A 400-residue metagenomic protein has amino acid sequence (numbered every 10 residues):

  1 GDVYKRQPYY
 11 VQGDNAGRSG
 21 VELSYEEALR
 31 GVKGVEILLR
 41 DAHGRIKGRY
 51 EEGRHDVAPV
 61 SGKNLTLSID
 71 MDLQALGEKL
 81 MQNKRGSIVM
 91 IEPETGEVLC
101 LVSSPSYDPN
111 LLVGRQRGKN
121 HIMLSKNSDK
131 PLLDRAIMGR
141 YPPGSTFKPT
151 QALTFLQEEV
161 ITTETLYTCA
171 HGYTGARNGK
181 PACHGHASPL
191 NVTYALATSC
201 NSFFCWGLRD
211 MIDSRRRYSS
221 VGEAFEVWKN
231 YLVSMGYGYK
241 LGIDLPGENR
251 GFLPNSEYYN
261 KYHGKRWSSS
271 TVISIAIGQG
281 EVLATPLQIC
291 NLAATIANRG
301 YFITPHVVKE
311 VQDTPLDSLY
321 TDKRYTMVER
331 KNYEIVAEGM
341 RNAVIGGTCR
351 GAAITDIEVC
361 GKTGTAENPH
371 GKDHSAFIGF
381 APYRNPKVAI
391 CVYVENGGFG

Functional and structural regions predicted by a protein language model:
G1-G62, V392: Small/polar-residue-rich segments within soluble enzyme cores
G13-H43, R85-V113, W228: Carboxylate/His-rich catalytic cores and anion/metal-binding grooves
N15-R18, T66-D70, Q74, Y218-G222 (+1 more regions): Generic detection of long, well-ordered alpha-helical segments
D41-I46, Y50-D56, E94-T146, T150-E395: Beta-lactam-recognizing serine transpeptidase/beta-lactamase-like catalytic domain environment
I46-S87, I91-E94: Conserved, well-ordered alpha-helix/loop/beta-strand core segments that scaffold catalytic motifs
G397-G400: Amphipathic oligomerization regions
